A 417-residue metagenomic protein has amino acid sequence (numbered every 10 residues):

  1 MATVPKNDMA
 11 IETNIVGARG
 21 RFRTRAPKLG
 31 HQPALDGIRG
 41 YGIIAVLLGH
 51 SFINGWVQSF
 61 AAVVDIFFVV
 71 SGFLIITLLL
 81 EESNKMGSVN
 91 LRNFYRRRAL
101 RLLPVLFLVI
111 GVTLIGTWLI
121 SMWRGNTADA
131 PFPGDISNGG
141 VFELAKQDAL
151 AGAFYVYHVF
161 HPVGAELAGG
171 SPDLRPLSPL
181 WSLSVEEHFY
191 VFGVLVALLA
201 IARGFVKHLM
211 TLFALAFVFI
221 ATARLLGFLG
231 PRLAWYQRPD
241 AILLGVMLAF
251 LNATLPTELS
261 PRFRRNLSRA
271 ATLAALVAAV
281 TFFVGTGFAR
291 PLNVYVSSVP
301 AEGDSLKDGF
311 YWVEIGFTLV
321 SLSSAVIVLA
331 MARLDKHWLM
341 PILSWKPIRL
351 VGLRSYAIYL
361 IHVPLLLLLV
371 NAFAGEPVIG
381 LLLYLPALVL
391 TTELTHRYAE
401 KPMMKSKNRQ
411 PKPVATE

Functional and structural regions predicted by a protein language model:
M1-H31: Short, Lys/Arg-rich, polar N-terminal cytosolic tail immediately upstream of the first transmembrane signal-anchor
I11, F73, T77, M247 (+1 more regions): Alpha-helical transmembrane segments of multi-pass integral membrane proteins
L29-P33, G55-V64, G139-A153, G169-V185 (+2 more regions): Interfacial loop-to-helix transition and helix-capping segments at the boundaries of transmembrane helices
I38-G49, V70-S71, V109, K207-L225 (+2 more regions): Small-polar-interrupted transmembrane alpha-helices in polytopic inner-membrane proteins
A45-L48, I75-T77, G111-I115, E187-R203 (+2 more regions): Membrane-interfacial alpha-helical segments at the cytosolic side of multi-pass membrane proteins
V63-L80, L100, S182-L198, L209-P261 (+2 more regions): Specific transmembrane alpha-helix
L80-V89, N93, A200-K207, L251-L267 (+3 more regions): Membrane-interface junctions at the ends of membrane-embedded or membrane-associated helices
E81-A151, S182-V191, S268, R349-I361 (+3 more regions): Transmembrane alpha-helical segments and their boundary/interface "anchor" motifs in multi-pass integral membrane
